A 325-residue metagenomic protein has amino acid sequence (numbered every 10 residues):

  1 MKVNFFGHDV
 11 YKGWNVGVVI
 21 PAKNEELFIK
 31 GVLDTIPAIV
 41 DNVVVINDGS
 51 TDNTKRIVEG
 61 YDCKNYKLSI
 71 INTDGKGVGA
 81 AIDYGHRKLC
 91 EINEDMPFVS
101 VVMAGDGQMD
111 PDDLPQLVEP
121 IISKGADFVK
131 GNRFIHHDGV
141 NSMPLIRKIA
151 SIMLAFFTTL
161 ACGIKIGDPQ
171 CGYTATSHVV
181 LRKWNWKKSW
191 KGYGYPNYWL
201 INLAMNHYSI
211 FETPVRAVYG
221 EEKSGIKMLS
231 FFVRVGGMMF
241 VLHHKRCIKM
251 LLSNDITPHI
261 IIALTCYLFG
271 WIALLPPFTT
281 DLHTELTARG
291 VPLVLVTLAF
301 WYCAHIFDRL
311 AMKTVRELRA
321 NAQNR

Functional and structural regions predicted by a protein language model:
M1-K12, W190, G194-R325: Hydrophobic helical membrane-anchoring modules
M1-T35: N-proximal low-complexity "stem/linker" segments adjacent to membrane-targeting elements
N15-G17, N42, Y198: Cell-envelope/extracellular polymer assembly enzymes that use nucleotide-activated donors
I20, D41-S50, I71-D74: Short beta-strand/loop segment that forms part of the nucleotide-sugar
L27-G31, D52-Y61: Acidic helix N-cap motif at the loop->helix transition within catalytic regions of sugar-transfer enzymes
N47-R56, G107: A conserved acidic beta->alpha catalytic loop
S69-E91, V99, P111-Y193, Y219-S230: Acceptor/aglycone-binding surface of glycosyltransferases and processive sugar-polymer synthases
E94-Q108: Short beta-strand-to-loop acidic/aromatic patch adjacent to the donor-nucleotide binding site
